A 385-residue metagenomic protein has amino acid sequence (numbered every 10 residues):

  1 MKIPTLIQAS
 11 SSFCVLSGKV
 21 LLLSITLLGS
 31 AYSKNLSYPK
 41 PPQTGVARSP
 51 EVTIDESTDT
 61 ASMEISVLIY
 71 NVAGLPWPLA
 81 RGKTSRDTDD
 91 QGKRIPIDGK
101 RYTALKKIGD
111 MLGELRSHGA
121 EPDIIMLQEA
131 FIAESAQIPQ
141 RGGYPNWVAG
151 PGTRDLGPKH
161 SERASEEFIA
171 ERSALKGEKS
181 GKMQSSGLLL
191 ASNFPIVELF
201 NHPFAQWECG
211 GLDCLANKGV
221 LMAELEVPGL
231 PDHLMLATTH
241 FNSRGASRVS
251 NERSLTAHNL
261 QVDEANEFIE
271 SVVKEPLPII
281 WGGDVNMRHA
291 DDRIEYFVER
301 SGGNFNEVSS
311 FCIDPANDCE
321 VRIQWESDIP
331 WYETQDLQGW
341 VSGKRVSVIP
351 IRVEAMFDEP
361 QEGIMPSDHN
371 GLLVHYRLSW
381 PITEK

Functional and structural regions predicted by a protein language model:
K2-L21, L28-R141, G152-A170, L175 (+5 more regions): N-terminal, active-site-proximal structural segment of metallo-dependent hydrolase catalytic domains
I7, K34-E56, I269-I280, V285-K385: Metal-dependent phosphoester-hydrolase catalytic domains
S66-V72, I108-A136, A191, A223 (+4 more regions): Active-site beta-strand/loop signature of hydrolases that rely on acidic residues for catalysis
V72-P76, A130-E134, T153-L156, P195-V197 (+3 more regions): Solvent-exposed loop/turn segments at secondary-structure junctions within structured extracellular/periplasmic domains
I95-I97, F204-D213, F241-T256: Surface-exposed cleft-lining segments at the edges of enzyme active sites
Q128, M183-L199, L225, P330-S347 (+1 more regions): Conserved beta strand-loop-helix elements of the APE1-like EEP
S161-T238, V353: A well-ordered secondary-structure block
F241-A265, H289-V298: Active-site-proximal segments of metal-dependent phosphoesterases and phosphodiesterases across multiple
